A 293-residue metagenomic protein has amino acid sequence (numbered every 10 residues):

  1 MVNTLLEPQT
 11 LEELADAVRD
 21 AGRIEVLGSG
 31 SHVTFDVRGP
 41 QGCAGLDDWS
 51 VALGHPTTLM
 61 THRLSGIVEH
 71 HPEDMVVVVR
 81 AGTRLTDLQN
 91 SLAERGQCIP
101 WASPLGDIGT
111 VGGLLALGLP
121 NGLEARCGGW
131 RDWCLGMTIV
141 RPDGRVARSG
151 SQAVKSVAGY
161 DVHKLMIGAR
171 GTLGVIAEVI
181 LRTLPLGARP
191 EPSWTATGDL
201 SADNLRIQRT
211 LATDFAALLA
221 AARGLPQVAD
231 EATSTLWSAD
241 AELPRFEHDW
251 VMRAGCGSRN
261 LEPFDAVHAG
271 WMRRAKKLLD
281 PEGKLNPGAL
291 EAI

Functional and structural regions predicted by a protein language model:
M1-I24, V37, Q41-L105, L119-Q152 (+1 more regions): N-terminal glycine-rich flavin-associated loop
N3-L5, R23-E25, P56-L59, M75-V77 (+11 more regions): Structural motif
A15, T86-A93, G112, G136 (+4 more regions): Predominant activation on well-ordered alpha-helical scaffold segments within soluble catalytic domains
E25-H32: Glycine-rich beta-strand-to-loop/alpha-helix junction loops that act as flexible
R38-Q41, L53-G54, H62, L105-G106 (+1 more regions): Conserved glycine-rich FAD pyrophosphate-binding loop
I108-T110: Beta-rich nucleic-acid/ligand-interaction surfaces
A116, L135-A222: C-terminal substrate-binding/cap subdomain adjacent to the FAD-binding core in PCMH-type and related FAD-linked
